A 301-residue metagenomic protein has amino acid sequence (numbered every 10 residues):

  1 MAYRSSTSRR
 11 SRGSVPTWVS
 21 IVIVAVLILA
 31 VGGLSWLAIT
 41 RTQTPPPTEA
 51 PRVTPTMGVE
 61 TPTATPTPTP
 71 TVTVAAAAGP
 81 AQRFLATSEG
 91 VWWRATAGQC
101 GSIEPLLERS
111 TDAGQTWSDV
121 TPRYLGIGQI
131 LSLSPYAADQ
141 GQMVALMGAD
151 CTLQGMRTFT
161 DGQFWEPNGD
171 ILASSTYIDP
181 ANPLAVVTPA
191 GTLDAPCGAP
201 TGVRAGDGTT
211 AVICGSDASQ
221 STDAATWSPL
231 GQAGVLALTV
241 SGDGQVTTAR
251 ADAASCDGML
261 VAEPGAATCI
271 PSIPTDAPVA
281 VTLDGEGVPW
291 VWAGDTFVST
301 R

Functional and structural regions predicted by a protein language model:
T7-E49: Hydrophobic single-pass membrane-targeting/anchoring helices
A38-Q129: Extracytoplasmic low-complexity, Pro/Thr/Ser/Ala/Gly-rich segments that lie immediately after a secretion/anchoring
P70-A75, W117-R123, F164-N168, A190-P196 (+2 more regions): A short beta-strand motif characteristic of beta-propeller blades
A77-A86, L125-Y136, G169-A181, C197-D207 (+2 more regions): Repeated scaffold domains used in trafficking and secretory/extracellular systems, primarily beta-propellers
W92, A97-S102, M147-C151, A251-S255 (+1 more regions): Short glycine/acidic-enriched loop and turn motifs that connect beta-strands
S110-T111, M156-F159, Q220-T222, L260-P264 (+1 more regions): Conserved Ser/Thr-centered positions that define the repeating blades of beta-propeller domains
I213-A277: Intrinsically disordered, low-complexity segments enriched in Gly and acidic/Ser/Thr residues that form flexible
T282-R301: Blade-level signature of beta-propeller repeat domains, shared across WD40, Kelch, NHL, RCC1 and BNR/Asp-box propellers
